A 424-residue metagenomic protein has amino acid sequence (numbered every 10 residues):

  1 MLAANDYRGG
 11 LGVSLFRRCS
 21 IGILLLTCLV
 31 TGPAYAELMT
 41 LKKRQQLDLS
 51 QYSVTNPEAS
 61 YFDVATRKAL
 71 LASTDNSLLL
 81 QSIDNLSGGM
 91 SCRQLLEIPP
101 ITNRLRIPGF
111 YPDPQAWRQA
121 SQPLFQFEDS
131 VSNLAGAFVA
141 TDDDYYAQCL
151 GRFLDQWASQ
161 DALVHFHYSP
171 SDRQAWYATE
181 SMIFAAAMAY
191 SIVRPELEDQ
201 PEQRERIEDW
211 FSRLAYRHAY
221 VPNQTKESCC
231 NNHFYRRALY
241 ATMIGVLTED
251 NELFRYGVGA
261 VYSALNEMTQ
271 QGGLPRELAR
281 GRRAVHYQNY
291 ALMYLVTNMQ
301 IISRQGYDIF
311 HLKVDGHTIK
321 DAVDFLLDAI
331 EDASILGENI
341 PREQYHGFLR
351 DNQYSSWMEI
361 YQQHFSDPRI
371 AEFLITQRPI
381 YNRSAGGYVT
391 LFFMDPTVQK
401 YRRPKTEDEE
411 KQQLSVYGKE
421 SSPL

Functional and structural regions predicted by a protein language model:
N5-I23: Bacterial N-terminal signal peptides that target proteins for export
G22-V30: Bacterial N-terminal signal peptides
A36-Q224, S303, H311-L424: Extracellular glycan-targeting catalytic surfaces
V164, N251, E267-Q271, I309 (+1 more regions): Alpha-solenoid repeat scaffolds
W176-N289: Active-site cradle of extracellular carbohydrate-active enzymes
T269-V285, I301-I319: A beta-strand-loop signature enriched in Asp, Gly, Thr, and Trp that corresponds to the sialidase/neuraminidase Asp-box
